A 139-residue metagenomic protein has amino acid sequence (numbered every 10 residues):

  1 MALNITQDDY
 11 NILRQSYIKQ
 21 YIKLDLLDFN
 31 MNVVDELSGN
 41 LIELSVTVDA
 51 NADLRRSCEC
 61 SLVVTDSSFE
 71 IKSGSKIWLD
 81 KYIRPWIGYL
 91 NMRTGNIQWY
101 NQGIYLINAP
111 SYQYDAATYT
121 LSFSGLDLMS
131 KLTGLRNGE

Functional and structural regions predicted by a protein language model:
M1-E139: Assembly/oligomerization scaffold segments
